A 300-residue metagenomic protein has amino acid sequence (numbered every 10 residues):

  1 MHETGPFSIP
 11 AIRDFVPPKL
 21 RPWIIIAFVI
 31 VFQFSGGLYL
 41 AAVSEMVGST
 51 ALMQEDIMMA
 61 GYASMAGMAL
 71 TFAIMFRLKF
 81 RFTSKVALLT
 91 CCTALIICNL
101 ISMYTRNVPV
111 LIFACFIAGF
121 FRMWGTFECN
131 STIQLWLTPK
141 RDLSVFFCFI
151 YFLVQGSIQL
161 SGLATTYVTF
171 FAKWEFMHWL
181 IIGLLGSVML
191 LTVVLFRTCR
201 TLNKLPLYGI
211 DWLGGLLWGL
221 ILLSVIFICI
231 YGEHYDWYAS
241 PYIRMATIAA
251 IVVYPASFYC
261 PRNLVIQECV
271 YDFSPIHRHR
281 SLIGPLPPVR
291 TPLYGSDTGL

Functional and structural regions predicted by a protein language model:
M1-F15: Short, Lys/Arg-rich, polar N-terminal cytosolic tail immediately upstream of the first transmembrane signal-anchor
V16-M75, G125-T126, N130, T298-G299: Extracytoplasmic
P18-I26, L88, L111, F147 (+3 more regions): Hydrophobic alpha-helix/TM-entry signal in multi-pass membrane transporters
K19-S35, Y39-A41, G61, C98 (+3 more regions): 12-transmembrane solute porter fold
I30-S35, A63-A66, L70, I97 (+8 more regions): Hydrophobic/aromatic residues within the transmembrane alpha-helices of Major Facilitator Superfamily
A51-M58, S144, C148, S240-R244: Small-residue hotspots at the loop-to-helix junctions and early N-terminal turns of transmembrane alpha-helices
F76, F82-W212: Helix-loop-helix hairpins in multi-pass membrane proteins, especially solute transporters
F170-V289: Hydrophobic transmembrane-helix bundles of small-molecule transporters
